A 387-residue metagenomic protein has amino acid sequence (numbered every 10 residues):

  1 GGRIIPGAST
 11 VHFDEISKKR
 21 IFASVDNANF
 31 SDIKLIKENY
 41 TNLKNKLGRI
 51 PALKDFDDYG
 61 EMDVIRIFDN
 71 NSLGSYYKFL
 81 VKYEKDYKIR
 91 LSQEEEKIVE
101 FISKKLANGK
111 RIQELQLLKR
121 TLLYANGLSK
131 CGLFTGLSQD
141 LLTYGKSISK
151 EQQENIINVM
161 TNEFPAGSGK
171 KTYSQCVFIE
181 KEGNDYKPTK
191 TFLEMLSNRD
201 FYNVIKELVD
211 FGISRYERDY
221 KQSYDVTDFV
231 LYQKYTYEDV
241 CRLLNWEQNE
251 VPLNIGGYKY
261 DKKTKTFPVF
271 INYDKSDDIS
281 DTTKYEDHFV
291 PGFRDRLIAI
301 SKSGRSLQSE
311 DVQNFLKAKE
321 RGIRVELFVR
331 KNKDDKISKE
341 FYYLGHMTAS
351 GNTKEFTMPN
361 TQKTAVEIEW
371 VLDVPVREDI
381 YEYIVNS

Functional and structural regions predicted by a protein language model:
I4-G136: Long, largely alpha-helical accessory region at the distal end of helicase-like NTP-driven motors
K18, G183-N184, K265, D335: Intrinsic-disorder/low-complexity loop/linker signature
L91-G127, F229-E340: Acidic, glycine-rich low-complexity segments with interspersed aromatic residues
I98-V251, K263, G292: C-terminal accessory/interaction regions of large nucleic acid-associated machines
G132-K146, Q152-Q153, S276-K302, I337-S350 (+1 more regions): Surface-exposed flexible segments
D334-S387: Compact mixed alphabeta submodule
